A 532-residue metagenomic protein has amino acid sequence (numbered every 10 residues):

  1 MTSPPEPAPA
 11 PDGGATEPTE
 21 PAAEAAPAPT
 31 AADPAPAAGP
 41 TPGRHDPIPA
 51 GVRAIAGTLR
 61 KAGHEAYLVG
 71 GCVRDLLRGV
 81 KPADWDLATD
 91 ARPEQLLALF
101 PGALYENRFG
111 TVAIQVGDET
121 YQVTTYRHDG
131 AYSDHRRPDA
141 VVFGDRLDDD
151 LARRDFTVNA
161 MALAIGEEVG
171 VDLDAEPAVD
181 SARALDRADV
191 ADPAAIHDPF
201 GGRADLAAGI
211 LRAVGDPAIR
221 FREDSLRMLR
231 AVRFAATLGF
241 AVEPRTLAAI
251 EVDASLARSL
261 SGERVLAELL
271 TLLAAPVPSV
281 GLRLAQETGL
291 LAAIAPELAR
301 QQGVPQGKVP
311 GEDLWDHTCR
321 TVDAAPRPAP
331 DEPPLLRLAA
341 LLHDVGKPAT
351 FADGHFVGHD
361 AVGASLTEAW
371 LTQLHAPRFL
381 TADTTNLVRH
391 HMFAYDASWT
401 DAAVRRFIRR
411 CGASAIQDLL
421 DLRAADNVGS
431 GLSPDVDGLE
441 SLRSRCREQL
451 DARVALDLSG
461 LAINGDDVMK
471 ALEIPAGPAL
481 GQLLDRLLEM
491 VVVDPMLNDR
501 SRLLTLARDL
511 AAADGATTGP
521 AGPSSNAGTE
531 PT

Functional and structural regions predicted by a protein language model:
M1-T532: Catalytic cores of the polymerase beta-like nucleotidyltransferase superfamily and closely associated nucleotide
